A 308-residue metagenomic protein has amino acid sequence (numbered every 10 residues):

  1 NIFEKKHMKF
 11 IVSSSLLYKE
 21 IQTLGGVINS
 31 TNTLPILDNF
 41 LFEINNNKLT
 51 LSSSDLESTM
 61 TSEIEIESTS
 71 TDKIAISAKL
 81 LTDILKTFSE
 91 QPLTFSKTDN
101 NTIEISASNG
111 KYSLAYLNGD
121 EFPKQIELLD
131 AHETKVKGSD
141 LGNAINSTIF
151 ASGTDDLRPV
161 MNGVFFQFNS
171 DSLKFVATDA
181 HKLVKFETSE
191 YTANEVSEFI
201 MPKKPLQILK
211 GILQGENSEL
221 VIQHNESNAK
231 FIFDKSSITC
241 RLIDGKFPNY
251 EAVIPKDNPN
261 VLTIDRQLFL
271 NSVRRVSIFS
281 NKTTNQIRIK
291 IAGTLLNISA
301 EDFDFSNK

Functional and structural regions predicted by a protein language model:
N1-K308: Structural preference for solvent-exposed beta-strand-turn elements and adjacent flexible terminal/loop segments within
